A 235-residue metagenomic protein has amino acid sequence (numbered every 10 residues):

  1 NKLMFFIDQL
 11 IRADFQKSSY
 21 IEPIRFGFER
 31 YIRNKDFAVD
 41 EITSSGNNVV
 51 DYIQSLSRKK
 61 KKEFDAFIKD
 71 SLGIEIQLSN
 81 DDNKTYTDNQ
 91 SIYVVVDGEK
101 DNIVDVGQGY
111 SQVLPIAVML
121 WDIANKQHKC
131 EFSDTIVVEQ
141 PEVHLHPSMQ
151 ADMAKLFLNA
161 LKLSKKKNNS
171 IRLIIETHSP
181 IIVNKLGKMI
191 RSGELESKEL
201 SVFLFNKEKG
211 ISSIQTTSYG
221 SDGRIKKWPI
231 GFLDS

Functional and structural regions predicted by a protein language model:
N1-S71: Coupling/switch segment of ABC-type P-loop NTPase heads
R58-D234: Switch/communication elements of ASCE P-loop NTPase nucleotide-binding domains
